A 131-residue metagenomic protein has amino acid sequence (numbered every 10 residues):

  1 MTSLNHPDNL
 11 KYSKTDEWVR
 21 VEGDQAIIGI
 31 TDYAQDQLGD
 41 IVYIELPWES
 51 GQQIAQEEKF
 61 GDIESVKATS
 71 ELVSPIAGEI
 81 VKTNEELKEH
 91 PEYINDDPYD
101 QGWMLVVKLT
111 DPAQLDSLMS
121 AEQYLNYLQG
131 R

Functional and structural regions predicted by a protein language model:
M1-K59, D96-R131: Acidic, low-complexity mobile loops and tails
L4-P7, L72-I76: Short, glycine/small-residue-enriched coil/turn segments at secondary-structure junctions
D16, I63, L72, I80-V81: Conserved hydrophobic positions within beta-strands
V21-D24, T69, K82-E89, Q114: Short, conserved beta-turn/loop elements at beta-strand boundaries and strand-helix junctions
Q53, E71, A77-E79: Beta-solenoid/beta-rich acyl/carboxylate-transfer cores
D62-V73, H90-E92: Short, Lys/Arg- and Gly-enriched loop/turn segments at beta-strand edges
V81-L105: Aromatic- and Lys/Arg-enriched surface recognition patch
